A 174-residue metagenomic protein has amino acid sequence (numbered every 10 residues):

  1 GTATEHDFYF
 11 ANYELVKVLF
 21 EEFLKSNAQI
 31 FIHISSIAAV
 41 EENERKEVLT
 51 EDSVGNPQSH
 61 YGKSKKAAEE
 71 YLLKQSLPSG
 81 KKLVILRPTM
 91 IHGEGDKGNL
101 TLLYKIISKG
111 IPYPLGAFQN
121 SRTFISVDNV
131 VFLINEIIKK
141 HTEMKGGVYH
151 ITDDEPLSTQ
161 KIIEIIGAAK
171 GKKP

Functional and structural regions predicted by a protein language model:
G1-Y13, V18, E22-K25, V40: NAD(P)H-binding glycine-rich loop region in Rossmannoid oxidoreductase-like domains and their noncatalytic homologs
F10, R45-H92, D96, S108 (+1 more regions): Catalytic helix-loop patch of NAD(P)-dependent Rossmann-fold dehydrogenases
E14-V18, I30, S53, A67-A68 (+1 more regions): Conserved cofactor-binding/catalytic machinery of classical short-chain dehydrogenase/reductase
S26-I30, G80-K81: A short helix->loop->beta-strand "cap" motif at the edges of active sites that frequently abuts
F31-I37, L86-P88: SDR active-site strand-loop-helix element
A39, I91-G93, V130: Conserved sequence/active-site signature of Rossmann-fold short-chain dehydrogenase/reductase
D96-L102, G116-K139, G146-G147: Substrate-positioning beta->alpha
K140-P174: Mid/C-terminal beta-alpha module of Rossmann-like enzyme folds, strongest in SDR-family dehydrogenases/epimerases
